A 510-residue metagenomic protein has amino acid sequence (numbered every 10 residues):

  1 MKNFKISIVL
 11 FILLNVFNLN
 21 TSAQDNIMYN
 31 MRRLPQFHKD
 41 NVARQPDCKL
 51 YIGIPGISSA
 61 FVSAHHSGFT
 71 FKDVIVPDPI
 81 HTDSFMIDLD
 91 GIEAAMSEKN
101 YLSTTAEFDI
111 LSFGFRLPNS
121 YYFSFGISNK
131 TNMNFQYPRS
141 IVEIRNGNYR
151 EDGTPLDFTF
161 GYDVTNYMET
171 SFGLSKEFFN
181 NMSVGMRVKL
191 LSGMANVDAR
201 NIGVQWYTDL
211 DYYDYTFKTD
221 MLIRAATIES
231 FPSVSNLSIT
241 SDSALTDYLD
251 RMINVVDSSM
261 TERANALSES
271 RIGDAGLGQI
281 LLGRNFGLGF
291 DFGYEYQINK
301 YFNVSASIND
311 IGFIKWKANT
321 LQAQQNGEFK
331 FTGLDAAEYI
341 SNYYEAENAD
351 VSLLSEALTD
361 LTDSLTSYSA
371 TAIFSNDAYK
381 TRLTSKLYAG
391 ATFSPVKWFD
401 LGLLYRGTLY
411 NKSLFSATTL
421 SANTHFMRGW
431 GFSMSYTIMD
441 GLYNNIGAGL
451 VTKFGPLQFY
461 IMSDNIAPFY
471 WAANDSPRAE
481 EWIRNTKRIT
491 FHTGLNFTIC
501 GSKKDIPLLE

Functional and structural regions predicted by a protein language model:
M1-I27, A391: Bacterial Sec-dependent N-terminal signal peptides
S7-L10, L50, M194: Intrinsically disordered, low-complexity segments enriched in polar/charged small residues
L13-N15, R44-P46, T105, L117 (+4 more regions): A generic structural signal for short, solvent-exposed coil/turn residues that cap or connect secondary-structure
N18-N20, K39, I110, Y122 (+4 more regions): A generic alpha-helix preference that emphasizes hydrophobic side chains
S22-F135, N196: N-terminal, post-signal peptide beta-strand-biased segments of exported outer-membrane/organellar beta-barrel and other
N26-M28, I141-E510: Outer-membrane beta-barrel porins/channels
